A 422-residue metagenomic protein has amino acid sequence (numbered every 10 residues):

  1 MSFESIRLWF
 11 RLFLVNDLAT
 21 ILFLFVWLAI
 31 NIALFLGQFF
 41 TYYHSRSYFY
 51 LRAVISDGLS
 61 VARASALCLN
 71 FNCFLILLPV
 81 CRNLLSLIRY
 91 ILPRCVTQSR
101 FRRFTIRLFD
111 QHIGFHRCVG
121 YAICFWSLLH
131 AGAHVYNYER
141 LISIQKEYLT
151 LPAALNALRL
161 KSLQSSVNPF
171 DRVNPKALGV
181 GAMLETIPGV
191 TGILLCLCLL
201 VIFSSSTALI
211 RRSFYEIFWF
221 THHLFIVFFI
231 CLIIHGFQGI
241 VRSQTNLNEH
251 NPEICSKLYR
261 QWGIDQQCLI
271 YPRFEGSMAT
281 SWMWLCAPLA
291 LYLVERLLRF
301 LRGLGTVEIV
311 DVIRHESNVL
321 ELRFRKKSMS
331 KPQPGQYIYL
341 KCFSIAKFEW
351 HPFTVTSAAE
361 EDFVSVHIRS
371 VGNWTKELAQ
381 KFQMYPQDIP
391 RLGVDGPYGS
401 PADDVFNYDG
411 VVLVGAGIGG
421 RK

Functional and structural regions predicted by a protein language model:
F3-L301: Membrane-embedded alpha-helical bundles of multi-pass integral membrane proteins
C118, L200, P332-P334, K422: Bulky hydrophobic/aromatic packing residues
Q261, G419-K422: Short, intrinsically disordered, charge-balanced linker/junction segments flanking boundaries in proteins
C286, L297, L301-N318: Canonical alpha-helical transmembrane segment with a positive-inside/aromatic-interface signature
V312, N318-L413: FAD-binding FR-type
